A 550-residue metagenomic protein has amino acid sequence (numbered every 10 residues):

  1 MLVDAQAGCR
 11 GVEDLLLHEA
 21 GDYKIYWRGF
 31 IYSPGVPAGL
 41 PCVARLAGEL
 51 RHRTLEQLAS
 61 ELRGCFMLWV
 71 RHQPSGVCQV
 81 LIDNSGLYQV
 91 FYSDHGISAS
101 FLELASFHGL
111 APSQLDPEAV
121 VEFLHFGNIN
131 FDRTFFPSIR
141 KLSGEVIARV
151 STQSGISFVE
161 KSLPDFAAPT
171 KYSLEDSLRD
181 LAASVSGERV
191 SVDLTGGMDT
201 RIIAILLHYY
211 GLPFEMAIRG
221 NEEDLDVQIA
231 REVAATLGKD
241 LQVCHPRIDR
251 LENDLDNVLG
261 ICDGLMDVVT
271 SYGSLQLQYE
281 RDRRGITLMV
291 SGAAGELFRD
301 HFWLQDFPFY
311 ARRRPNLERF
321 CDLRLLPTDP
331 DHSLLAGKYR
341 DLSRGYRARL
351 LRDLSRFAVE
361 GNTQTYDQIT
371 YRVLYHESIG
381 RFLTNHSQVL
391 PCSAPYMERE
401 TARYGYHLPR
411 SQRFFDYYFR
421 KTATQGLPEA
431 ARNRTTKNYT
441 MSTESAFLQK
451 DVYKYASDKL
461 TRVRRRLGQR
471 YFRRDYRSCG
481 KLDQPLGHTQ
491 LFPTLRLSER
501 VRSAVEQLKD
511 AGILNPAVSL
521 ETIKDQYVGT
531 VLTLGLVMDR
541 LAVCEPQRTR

Functional and structural regions predicted by a protein language model:
M1-A5, V12-D14, P327-R550: Adenosyl-5′-phosphate
M1-D249, V543-C544: Cysteine-centered catalytic environments shared across enzyme families
S33-A38, G76-V77, G96, L110-P112 (+5 more regions): Short helix-capping/linker segments at secondary-structure and domain boundaries
V77-Q79, Y88-F91, R250-N253, L297-H301 (+3 more regions): Short catalytic/ligand-binding loop motif for oxyanion handling, primarily in non-cytosolic enzymes, centered on
S173-D176, M198, I202, L225-E232 (+12 more regions): Generic recognition of stable, solvent-exposed alpha-helical segments in well-folded globular domains
V227, R231-C262, S291, F298 (+1 more regions): A conserved beta-strand->alpha-helix junction
N257-I261, D300-P315, S411-Q412, Q547-R550: Short secondary-structure boundary/capping segments
Q278-L342, V389-M397: Active-site adenylate/phosphate-handling loop in enzymes that bind or generate adenylated species
